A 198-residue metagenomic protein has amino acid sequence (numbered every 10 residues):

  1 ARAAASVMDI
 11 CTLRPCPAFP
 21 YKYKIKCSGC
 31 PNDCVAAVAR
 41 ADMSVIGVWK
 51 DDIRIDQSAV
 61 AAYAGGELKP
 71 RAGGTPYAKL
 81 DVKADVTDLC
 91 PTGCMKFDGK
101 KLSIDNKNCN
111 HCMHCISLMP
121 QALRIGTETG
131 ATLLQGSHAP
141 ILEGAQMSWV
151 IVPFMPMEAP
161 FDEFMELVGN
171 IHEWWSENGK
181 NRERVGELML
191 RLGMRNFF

Functional and structural regions predicted by a protein language model:
A1, A36, H111-H114, M189-F198: Short glycine/threonine-rich loop-to-helix capping motif typified by GTGT followed within a few residues by an Asp-Pro
A1-G73, K79-L80, L89, S103 (+1 more regions): Small-residue-enriched alpha-helical segments and adjacent helix-cap loops that form tight helix-helix packing
D9, L13, P91-M95, H114-S117 (+1 more regions): Generic secondary-structure signature for well-ordered alpha-helical cores
L13-K22, F97-D98, E177-R191: Flexible, glycine/charged-enriched surface loops at secondary-structure junctions
A41-G47, L123-R124, A131-I141: Short beta-strand elements
D56-A84, S117-I125, I141-A159: Short Fe-S-cluster ligation motifs
A84-I104, N110-G130: Iron-sulfur cluster-binding cysteine motifs and their immediate structural context in ferredoxin-like electron-transfer
T129-A131, S137-G179: A hydrophobic, small-residue-rich beta->alpha segment in the mid-to-C-terminal subdomain of diverse proteins
